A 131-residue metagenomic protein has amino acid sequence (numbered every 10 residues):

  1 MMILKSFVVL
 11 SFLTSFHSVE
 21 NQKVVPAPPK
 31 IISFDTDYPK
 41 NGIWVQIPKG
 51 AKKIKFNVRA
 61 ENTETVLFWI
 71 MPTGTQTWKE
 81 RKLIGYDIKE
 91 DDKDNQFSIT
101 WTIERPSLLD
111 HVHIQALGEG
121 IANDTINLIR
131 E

Functional and structural regions predicted by a protein language model:
L4-L13: Sec-dependent N-terminal signal peptides
N21-K49: Short, compositionally biased P/S/T/A/G/V-rich stretches that sit at domain boundaries
I54-A60: Aromatic/hydrophobic beta-strand junction motif of beta-rich domains
L67-M71: Beta-strand signatures of extracellular beta-sandwich domains
K89-T100: Aromatic sugar-binding surface patches on proteins that engage polysaccharides or sugar-phosphate polymers
T100-L109: Surface-exposed, short loops/turns at beta-strand junctions within beta-sandwich domains
A116-G118: Conserved structural position at the C-terminal beta-strand of extracellular beta-sandwich adhesion modules
A122-E131: Edge beta-strands of extracellular beta-sandwich domains
